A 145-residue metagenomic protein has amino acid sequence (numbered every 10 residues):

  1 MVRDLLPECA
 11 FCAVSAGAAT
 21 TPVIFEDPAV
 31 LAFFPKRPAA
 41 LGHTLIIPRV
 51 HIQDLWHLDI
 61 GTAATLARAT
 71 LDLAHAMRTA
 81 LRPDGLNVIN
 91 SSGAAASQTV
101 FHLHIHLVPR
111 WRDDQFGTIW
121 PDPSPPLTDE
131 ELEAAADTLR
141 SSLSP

Functional and structural regions predicted by a protein language model:
M1-P145: HIT superfamily nucleotide-processing domains
